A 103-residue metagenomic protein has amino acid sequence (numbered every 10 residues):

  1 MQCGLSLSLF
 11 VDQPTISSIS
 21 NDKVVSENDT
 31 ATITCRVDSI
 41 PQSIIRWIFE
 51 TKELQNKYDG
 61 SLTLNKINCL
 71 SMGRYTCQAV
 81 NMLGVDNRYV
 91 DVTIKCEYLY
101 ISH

Functional and structural regions predicted by a protein language model:
M1, S26-T30, I40-Q42, K57 (+2 more regions): Solvent-exposed loop/turn motifs of extracellular immunoglobulin-like beta-sandwich domains
M1-V11, T76-E97: Extracellular/luminal immunoglobulin-like beta-sandwich modules
V11-I19, E97-H103: Proline-enriched interdomain boundary motifs that mark the N-terminal boundary and often initiate the first structured
I16-S17, S43-I45, L54-Q55, G84-D86 (+1 more regions): Short loop/beta submotifs within extracellular cysteine-rich repeat domains
S20-V25: Short beta-strand segments of immunoglobulin-like
V37-E50: Solvent-exposed loop segments of extracellular immunoglobulin-like
T51-G60: Short beta-strand segments within Ig-like beta-sandwich modules, predominantly Fibronectin type-III
L62-L64: Hydrophobic core positions of the immunoglobulin-like beta-sandwich fold
